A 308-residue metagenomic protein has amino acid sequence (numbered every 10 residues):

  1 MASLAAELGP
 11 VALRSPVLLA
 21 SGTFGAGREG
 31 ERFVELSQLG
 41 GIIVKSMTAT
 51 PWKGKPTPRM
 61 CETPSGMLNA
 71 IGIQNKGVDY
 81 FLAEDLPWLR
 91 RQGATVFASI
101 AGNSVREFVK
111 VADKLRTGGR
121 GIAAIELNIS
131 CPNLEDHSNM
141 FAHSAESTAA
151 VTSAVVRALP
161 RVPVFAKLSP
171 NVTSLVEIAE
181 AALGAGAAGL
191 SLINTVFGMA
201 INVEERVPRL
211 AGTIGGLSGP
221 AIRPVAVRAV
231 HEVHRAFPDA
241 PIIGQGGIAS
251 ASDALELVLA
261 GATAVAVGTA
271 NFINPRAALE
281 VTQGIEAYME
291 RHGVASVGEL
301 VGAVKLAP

Functional and structural regions predicted by a protein language model:
M1-V96, A101-G102: N-terminal capping/small domains of soluble enzymes
F33, L255-E286: A compact, surface-exposed functional segment
L39-G40, K45, A123, A188 (+2 more regions): Short acidic/polar active-site loop segments enriched in Thr and Asp
T48-W52, P132, F197-A200, F272-N274: Short gly/pro/ser/thr-enriched loop/turn and capping motifs at secondary-structure boundaries
K55-P64, I201-G215, N271-A295: C-terminal helical cap(s) of enzyme catalytic domains, especially alpha/beta-barrels
Y80, A154, A181, R228 (+5 more regions): Alpha-helical scaffold segments in soluble metabolic enzymes
R91, N103-I243, A249-A262, V267: Alpha/beta enzyme core
G298-P308: A short, charged, Gly/Pro-tolerant segment at domain boundaries
